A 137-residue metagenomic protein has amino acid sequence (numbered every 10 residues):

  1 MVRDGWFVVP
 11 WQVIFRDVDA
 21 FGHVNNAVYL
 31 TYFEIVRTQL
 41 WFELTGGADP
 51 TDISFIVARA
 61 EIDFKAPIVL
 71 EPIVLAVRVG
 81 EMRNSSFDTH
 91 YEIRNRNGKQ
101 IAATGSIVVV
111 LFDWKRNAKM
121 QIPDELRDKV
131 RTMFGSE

Functional and structural regions predicted by a protein language model:
M1-A58, D113-E137: Hot-dog-fold acyl-thioester-processing enzymes
R3-F7, V69-L70, G80-E137: HotDog/MaoC-like acyl-thioester-processing domains
L40-F87, A102, V110: Hydrophobic beta-strand-centered segment that forms part of the acyl-chain substrate-binding groove
